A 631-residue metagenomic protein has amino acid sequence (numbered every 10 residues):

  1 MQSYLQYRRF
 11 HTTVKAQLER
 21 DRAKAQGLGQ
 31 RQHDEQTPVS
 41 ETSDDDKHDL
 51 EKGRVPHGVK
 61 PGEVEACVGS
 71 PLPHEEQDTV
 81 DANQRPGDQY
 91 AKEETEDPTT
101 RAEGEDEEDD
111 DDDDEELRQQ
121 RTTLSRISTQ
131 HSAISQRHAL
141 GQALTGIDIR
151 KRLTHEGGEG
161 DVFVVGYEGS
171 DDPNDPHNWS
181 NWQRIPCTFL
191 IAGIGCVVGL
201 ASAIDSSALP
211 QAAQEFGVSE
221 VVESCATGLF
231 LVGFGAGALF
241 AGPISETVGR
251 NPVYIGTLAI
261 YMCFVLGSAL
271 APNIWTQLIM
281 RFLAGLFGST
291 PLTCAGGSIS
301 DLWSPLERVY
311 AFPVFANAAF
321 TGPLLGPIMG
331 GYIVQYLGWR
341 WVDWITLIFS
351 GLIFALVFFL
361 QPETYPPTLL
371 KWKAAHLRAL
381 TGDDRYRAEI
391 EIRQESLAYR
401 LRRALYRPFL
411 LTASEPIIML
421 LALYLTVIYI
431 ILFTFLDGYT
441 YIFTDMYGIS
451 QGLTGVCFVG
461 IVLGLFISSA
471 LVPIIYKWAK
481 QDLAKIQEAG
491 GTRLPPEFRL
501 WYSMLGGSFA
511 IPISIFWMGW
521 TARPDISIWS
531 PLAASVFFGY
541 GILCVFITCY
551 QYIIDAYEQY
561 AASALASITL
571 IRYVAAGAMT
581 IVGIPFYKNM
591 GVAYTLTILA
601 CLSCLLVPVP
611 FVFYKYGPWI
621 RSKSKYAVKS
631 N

Functional and structural regions predicted by a protein language model:
M1-S180, P367-L401, W478-P496, S622-N631: Intrinsically disordered, low-complexity terminal tails of fungal membrane proteins
F163-N631: A six-helix transmembrane bundle that forms the core substrate pathway of small-molecule transporters
